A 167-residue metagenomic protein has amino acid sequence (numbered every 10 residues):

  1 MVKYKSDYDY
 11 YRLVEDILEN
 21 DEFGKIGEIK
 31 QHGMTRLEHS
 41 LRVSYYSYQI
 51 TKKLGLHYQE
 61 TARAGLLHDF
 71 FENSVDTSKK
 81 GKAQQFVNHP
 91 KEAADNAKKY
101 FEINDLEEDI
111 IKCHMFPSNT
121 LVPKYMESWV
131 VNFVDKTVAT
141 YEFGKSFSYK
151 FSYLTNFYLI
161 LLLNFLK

Functional and structural regions predicted by a protein language model:
M1-K167: Metal-dependent phosphohydrolase cores
